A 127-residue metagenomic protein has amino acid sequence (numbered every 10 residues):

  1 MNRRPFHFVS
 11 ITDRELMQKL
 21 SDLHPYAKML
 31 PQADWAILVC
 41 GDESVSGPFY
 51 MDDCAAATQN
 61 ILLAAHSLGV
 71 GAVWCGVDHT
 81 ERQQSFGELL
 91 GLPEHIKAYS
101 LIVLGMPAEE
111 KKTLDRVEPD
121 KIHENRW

Functional and structural regions predicted by a protein language model:
M1-W127: Acidic, surface-exposed loops and disordered segments
